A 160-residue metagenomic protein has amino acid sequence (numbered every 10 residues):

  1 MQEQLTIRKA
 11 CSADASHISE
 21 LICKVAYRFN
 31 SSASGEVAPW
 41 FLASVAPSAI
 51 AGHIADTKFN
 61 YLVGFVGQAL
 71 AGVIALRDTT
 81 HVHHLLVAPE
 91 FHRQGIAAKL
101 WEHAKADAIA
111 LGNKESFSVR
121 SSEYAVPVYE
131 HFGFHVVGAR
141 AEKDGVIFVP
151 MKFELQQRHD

Functional and structural regions predicted by a protein language model:
T6-E20: A short beta-loop-alpha structural element at the N-terminal edge of CoA-dependent acyl/N-acetyltransferase catalytic
C23-A49: Conserved GNAT-fold acetyl-CoA-binding loop/helix
P47-L62: A short helix-loop-beta-strand connector motif used in the catalytic cores of GNAT acetyltransferases and, in some
F59-G72: Conserved beta-hairpin
L85-H92: A short, internal acetyl-CoA/4′-phosphopantetheine-binding micro-motif in the GNAT/acyltransferase core
R93-A106: Conserved acetyl-CoA-binding loop-helix of GNAT-fold acetyltransferases
A108-S121: Conserved GNAT acetyl-CoA-binding A-motif
S118-R120, E130, H135-P150: Conserved catalytic-core motifs of GNAT/GCN5-like acyltransferases
